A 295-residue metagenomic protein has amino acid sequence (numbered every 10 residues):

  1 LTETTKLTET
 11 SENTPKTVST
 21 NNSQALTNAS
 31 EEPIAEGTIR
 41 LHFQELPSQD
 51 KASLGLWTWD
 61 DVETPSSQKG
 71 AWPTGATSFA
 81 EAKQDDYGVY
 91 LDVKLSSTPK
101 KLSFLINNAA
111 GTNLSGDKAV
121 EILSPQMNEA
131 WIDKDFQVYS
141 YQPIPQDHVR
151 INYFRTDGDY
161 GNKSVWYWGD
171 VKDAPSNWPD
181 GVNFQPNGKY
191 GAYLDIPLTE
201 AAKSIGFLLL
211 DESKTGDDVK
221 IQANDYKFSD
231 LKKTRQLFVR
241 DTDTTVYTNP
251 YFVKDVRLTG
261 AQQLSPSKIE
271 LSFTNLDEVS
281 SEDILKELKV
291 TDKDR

Functional and structural regions predicted by a protein language model:
L1, L7, L26, K51 (+5 more regions): Functionally constrained cores in energy, signaling, and assembly domains
L1-E32, L264, L271, N275 (+1 more regions): Intrinsically disordered, low-complexity segments of exported/surface proteins
P15-Q49, K83-D157, P186, L194 (+1 more regions): The feature marks proteins involved in alpha-glucan
A52-K69, G161-P175, K268-R295: Short, surface-exposed alpha-helix to beta-strand junction/turn motifs within ectodomains of secreted and cell-envelope
E63-T98, D170-A201: Tryptophan-paired
A76-A80, N113, A119, G181 (+2 more regions): Extracellular beta-sheet repeat scaffolds used for adhesion and glycan interaction
Y87-S97, G191-T199, I205, F252-R295: Non-catalytic beta-sheet/beta-sandwich ligand-binding modules that flank or precede catalytic cores
